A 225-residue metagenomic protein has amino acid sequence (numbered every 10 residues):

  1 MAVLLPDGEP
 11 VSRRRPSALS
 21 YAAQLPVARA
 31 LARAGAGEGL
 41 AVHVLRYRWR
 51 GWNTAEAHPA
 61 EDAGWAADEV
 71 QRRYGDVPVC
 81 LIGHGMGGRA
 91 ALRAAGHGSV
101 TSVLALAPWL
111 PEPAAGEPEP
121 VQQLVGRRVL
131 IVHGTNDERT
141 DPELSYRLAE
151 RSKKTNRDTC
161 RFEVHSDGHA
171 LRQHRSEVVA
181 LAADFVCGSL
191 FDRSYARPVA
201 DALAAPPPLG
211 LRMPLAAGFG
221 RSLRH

Functional and structural regions predicted by a protein language model:
M1-G37: Short, surface-exposed "cap/lid" segments of acyl-processing enzymes
N53-R73: Alpha/beta-hydrolase active-site loop
I82-A91: Gly/Ala-rich beta-loop-alpha elbow adjacent to hydrolase catalytic centers
S99-P111: A conserved short beta-strand
P111-E112, T135-D141: Acidic catalytic loop of the alpha/beta-hydrolase fold
L124-V125, L130-D137, S145: Short beta-strand/loop motif that positions the catalytic acidic residue of the alpha/beta-hydrolase fold
D141-R151: Short alpha-helix in the alpha/beta-hydrolase fold that links the catalytic acid
R157-H225: C-terminal catalytic histidine-bearing segment of alpha/beta-hydrolase fold enzymes
